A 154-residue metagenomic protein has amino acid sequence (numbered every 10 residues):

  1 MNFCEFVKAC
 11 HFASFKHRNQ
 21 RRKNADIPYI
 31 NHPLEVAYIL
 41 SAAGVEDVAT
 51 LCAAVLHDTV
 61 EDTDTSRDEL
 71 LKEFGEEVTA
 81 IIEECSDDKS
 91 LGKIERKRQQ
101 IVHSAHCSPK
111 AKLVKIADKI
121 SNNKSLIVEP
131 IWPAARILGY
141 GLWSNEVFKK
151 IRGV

Functional and structural regions predicted by a protein language model:
M1-V154: Active-site helical microenvironments for divalent-metal-assisted chemistry
